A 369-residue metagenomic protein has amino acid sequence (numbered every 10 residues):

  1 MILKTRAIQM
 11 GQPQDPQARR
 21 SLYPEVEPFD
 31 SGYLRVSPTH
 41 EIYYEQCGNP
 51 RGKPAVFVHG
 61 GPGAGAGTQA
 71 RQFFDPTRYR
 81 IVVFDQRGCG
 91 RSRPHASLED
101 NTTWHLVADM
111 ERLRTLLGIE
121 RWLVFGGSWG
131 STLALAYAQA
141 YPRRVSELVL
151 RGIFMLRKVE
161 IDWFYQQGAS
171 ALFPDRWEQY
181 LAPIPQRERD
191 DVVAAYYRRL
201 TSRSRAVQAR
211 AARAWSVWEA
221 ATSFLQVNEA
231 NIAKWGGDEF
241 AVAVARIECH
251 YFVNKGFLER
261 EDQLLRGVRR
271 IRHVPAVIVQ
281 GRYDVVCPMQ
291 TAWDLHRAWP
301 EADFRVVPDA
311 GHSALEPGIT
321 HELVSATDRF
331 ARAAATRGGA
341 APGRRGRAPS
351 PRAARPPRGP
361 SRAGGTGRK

Functional and structural regions predicted by a protein language model:
R20-I42, E248: N-terminal cap/lid segment of alpha/beta-hydrolase-fold proteins
V36-P94: Conserved HGGG/HGGXW glycine-rich cap/lid loop of the alpha/beta-hydrolase fold
W104-W122: Conserved acidic catalytic loop of the alpha/beta-hydrolase fold
E120-V159: Conserved hydrolase catalytic core segment
R143-A195: A catalytic-pocket lid/entrance helix-loop region that shapes and gates access to the active site across common
I271, I278-Q280: Short beta-strand/loop motif that positions the catalytic acidic residue of the alpha/beta-hydrolase fold
V285-T291: Conserved alpha/beta-hydrolase "acid-adjacent" motif
A302-R347, R368: Catalytic active-site module of serine/aspartate enzymes centered on a nucleophile-bearing elbow/loop
